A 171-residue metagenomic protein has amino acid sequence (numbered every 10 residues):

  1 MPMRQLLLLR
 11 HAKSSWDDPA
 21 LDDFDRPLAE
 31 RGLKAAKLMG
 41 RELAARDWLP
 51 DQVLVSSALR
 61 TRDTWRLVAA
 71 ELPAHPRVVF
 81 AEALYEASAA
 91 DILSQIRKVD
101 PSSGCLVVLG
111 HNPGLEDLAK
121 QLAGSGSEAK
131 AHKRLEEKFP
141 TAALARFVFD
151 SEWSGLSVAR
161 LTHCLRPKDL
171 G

Functional and structural regions predicted by a protein language model:
P2-A87, G124-E128, F139, G171: Active-site-proximal alpha-helix that buttresses catalytic centers in soluble enzyme cores
L6, C105-V107, L144: Residue-level preference for the first positions of well-ordered beta-strands
R46-W48, K98-G104: Glycine-rich phosphate-binding loop signature in dinucleotide/nucleotide-binding domains
T64-V68, I92, L118-A119: Hydrophobic packing residues within well-ordered alpha-helices of enzyme cores
L84-P101: Short phosphate-binding loop-to-helix
G104-A123: A glycine-rich beta-strand to alpha-helix segment that forms a phosphate/ribose-binding loop at ligand/cofactor sites
A123-R160: Domain-level recognition of soluble alpha/beta enzyme cores, biased toward histidine phosphatases/phosphomutases
R160-G171: Short, solvent-exposed aromatic-acidic interface loops
